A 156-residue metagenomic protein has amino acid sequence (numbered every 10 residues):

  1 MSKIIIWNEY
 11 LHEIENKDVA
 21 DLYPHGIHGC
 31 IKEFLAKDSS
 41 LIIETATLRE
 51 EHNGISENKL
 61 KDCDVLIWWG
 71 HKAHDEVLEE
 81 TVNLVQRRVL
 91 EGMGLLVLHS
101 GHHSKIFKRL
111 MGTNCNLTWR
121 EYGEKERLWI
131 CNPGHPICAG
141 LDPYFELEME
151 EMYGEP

Functional and structural regions predicted by a protein language model:
M1-D62: Aromatic-Pro/Gly-enriched surface loop or interdomain linker that acts as a lid/target-recognition segment
E15, V19, A73, K125: Conserved short-loop catalytic and cofactor-binding motifs
L22-P24, V82-Q86, F107, G112-N114: Glycine-rich, phosphate-binding/catalytic loops in enzymes
H52-I55, V82-N83, E150-E151: A generic local structural motif
L60-K105: Short alpha-beta junction capping motif
L98-P156: An acidic, glycine-rich "communication" segment
